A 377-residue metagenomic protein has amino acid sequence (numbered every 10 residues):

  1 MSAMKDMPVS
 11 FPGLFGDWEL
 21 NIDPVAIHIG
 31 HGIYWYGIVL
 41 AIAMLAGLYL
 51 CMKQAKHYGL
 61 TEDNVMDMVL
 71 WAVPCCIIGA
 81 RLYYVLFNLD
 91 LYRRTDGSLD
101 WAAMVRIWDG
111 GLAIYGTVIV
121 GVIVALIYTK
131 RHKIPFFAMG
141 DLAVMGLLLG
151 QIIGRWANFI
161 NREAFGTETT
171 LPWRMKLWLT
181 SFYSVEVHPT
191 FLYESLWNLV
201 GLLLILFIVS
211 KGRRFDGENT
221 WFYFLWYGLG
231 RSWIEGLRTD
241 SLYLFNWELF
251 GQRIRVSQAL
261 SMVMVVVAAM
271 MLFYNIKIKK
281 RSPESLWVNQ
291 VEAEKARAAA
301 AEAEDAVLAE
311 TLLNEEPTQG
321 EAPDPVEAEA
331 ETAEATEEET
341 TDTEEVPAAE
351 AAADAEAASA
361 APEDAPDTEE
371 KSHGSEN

Functional and structural regions predicted by a protein language model:
M1-A358, P362, E369-N377: A feature for loop-to-transmembrane-helix boundaries and adjacent hydrophobic helices in multi-pass integral membrane
